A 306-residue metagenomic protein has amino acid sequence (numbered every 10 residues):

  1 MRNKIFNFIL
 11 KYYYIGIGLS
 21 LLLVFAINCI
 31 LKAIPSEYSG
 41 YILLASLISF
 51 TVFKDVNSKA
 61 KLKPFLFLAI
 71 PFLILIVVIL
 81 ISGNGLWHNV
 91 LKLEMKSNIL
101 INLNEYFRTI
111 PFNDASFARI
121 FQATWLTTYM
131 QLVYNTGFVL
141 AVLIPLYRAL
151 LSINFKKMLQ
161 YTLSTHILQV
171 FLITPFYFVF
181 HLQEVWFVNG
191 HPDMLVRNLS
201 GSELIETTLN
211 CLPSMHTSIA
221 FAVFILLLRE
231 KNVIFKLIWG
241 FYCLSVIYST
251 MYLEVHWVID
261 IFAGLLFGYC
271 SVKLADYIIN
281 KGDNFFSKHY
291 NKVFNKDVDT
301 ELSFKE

Functional and structural regions predicted by a protein language model:
M1-V185, G190-L204, R229-F241, S245-V246 (+1 more regions): Terminal transmembrane helix and immediately flanking juxtamembrane interfaces of multi-pass membrane proteins
F176, H181, T208-R229: Alpha-helical transmembrane segments of helical membrane proteins, especially in multi-pass transport, channel
I219, L253, I259, A263: Short active-site segment of divalent metal-dependent hydrolases/proteases that encodes the spacing between
